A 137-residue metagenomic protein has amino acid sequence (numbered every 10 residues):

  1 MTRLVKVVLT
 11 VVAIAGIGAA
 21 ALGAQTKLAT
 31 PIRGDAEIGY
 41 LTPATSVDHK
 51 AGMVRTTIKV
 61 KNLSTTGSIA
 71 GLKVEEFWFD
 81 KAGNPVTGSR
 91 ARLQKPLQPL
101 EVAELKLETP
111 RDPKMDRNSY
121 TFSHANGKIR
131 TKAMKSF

Functional and structural regions predicted by a protein language model:
M1-V11: Bacterial N-terminal signal peptides that target proteins for export
V12-A21: Hydrophobic h-region of N-terminal signal peptides that target proteins for export in Gram-negative bacteria
Q25-T57: Low-complexity, acidic Ser/Thr/Pro/Gly-rich terminal tails and inter-domain linkers that flank the onset of structured
V54-T56, L72, A103: Hydrophobic core residues within well-ordered beta-strands of beta-rich domains
V60-T65: Asparagine-centered strand-capping/turn motif at beta-strand->loop junctions
T66-A82: Short acidic, flexible loop segments centered on an aromatic residue
V86-M115: Intrinsically disordered, low-complexity Pro/Gly/Ser/Thr-rich segments with frequent PxxP/GP/PP motifs and embedded
T109-F137: Terminal connector regions
